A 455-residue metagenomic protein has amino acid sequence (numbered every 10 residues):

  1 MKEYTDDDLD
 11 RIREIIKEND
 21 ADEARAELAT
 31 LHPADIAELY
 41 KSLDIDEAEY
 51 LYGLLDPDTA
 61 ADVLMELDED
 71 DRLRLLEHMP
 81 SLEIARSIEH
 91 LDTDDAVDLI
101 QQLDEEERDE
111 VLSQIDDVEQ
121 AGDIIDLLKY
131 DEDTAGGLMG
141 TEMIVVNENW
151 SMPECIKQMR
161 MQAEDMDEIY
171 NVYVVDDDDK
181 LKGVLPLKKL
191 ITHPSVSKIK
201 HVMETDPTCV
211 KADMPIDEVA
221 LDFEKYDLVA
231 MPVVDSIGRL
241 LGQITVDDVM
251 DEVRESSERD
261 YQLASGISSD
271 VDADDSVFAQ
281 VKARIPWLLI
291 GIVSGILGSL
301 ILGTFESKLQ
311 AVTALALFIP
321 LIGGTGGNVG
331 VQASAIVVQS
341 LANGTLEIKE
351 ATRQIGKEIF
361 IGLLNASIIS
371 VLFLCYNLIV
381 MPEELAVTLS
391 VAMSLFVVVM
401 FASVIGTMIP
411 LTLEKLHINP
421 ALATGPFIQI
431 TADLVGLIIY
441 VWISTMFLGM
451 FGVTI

Functional and structural regions predicted by a protein language model:
M1-I267: Hydrophobic packing positions in regular secondary-structure scaffolds
E107, V111, D123, F396-M400 (+2 more regions): Mid-bilayer segments of alpha-helical transmembrane spans in multi-pass integral membrane proteins that mediate
V210, T431-I438: Cytosolic juxtamembrane regulatory segments of multi-pass membrane proteins
S256-F401, M408-L422, P426-I430, I439 (+1 more regions): Alpha-helical transmembrane segments and their membrane-interface boundaries that form or gate the permeation pathway
